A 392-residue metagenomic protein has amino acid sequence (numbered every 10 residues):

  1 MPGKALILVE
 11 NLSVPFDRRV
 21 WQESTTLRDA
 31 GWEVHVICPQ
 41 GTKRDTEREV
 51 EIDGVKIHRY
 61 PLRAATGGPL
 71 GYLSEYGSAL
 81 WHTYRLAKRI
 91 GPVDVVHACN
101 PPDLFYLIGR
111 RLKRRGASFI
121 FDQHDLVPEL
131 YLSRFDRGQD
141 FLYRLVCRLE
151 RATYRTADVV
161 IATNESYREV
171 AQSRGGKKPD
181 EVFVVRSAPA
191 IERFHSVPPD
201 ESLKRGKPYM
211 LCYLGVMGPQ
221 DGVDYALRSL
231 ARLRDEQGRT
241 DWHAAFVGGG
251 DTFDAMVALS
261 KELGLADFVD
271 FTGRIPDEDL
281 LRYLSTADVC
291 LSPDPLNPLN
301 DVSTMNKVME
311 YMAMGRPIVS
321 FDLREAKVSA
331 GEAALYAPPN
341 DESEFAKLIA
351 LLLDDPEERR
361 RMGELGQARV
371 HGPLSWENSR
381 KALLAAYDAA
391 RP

Functional and structural regions predicted by a protein language model:
M1-K56, V159: N-terminal subdomain of nucleotide-sugar transferases
T25, Y84-R85, L107, R111-R115 (+2 more regions): Membrane-proximal helix-turn-helix segments that form the acceptor-binding/catalytic region of lipid-linked
I161, K204-L230, A245: Conserved donor-binding/catalytic core segment of Leloir-type glycosyltransferases
S166, S187-A188: Carbohydrate-associated surface elements
D221, E278-Y283, S292-A313, V319-V328: Nucleotide-sugar-dependent
V247, D254-L281: Nucleotide-activated donor-binding/catalytic signature segment of Leloir-type glycosyltransferases, i.e., the conserved
A334-S343, L351-E357: Conserved acidic donor-binding segment of nucleotide-sugar-dependent glycosyltransferases
L351, E358-P373, A382-A385: A short, well-ordered alpha-helix in the C-terminal region of glycosyltransferases
